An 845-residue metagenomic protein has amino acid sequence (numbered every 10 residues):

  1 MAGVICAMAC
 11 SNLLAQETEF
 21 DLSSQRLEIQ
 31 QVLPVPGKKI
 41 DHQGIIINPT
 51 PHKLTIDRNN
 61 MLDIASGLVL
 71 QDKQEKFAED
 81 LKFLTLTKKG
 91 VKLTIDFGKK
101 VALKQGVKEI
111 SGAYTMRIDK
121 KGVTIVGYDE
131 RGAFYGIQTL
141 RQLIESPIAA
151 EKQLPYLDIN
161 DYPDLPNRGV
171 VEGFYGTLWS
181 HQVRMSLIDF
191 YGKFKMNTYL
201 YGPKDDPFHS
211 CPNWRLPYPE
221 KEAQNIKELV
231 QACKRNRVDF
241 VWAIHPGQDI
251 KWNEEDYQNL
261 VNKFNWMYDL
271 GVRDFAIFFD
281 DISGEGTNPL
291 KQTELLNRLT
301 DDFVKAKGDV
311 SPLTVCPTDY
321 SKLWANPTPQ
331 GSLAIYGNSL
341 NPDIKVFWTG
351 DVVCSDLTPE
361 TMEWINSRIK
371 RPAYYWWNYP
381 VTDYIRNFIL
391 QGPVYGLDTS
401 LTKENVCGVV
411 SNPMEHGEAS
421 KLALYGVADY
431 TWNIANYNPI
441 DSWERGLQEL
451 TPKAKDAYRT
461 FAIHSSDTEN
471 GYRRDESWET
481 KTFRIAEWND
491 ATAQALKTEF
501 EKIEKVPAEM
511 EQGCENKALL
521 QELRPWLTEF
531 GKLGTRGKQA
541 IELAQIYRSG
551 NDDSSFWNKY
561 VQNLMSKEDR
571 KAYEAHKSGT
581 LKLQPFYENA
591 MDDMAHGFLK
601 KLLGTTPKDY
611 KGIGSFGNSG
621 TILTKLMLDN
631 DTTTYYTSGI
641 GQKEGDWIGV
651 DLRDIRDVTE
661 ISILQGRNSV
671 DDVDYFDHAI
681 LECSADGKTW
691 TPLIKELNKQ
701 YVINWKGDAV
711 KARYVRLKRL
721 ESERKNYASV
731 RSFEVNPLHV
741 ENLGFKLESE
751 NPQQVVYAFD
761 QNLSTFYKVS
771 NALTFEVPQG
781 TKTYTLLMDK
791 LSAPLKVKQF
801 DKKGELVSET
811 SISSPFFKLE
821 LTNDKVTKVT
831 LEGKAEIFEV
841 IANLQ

Functional and structural regions predicted by a protein language model:
M1-S23: Bacterial Sec-dependent N-terminal signal peptides
A15-K120, Y128, A150-I159: Acidic, contiguous N-terminal accessory segments
L22-S23, I29, N48-T50, P439-Y610: C-terminal functional modules
Q71, F77, V107-K263, D269-R273 (+1 more regions): Feature activates predominantly on carbohydrate-active enzymes
D129, E145-I148, I282-E444: Catalytic-core regions of glycoside hydrolase
K600-V658, L664-A679, G687, E696-K699 (+6 more regions): Disordered, acidic Ser/Thr/Pro-rich linker "stalks" and the adjacent N-terminal cap of the next globular domain
V702-R713, F817-K825: Short, surface-exposed tryptophan/glycine-enriched loops that mediate extracellular molecular recognition
K718-K725, T830-E836: Short beta-strand-plus-loop segments that form exposed binding edges in beta-rich domains
